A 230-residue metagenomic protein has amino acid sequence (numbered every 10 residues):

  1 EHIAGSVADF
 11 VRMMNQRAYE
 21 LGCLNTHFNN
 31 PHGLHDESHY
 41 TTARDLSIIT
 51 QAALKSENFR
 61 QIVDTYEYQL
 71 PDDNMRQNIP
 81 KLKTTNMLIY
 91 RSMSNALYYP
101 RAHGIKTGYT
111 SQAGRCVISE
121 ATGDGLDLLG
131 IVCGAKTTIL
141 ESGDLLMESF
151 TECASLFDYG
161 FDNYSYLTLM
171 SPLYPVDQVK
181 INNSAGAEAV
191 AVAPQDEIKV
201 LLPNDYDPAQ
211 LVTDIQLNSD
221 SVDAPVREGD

Functional and structural regions predicted by a protein language model:
E1, N29: Substrate-binding clefts and substrate-entry loops adjacent to catalytic sites of polymer-processing enzymes acting on
H2, R17, T65-Y66: Short acidic/histidine-centered micro-motifs embedded in hydrophobic/aromatic stretches that mark compact functional
G5, D9, P31, T41 (+1 more regions): Active-site loop and adjoining helix of the penicillin-binding protein/serine DD-peptidase-beta-lactamase fold
S6, F10, L145-E148: Catalytic cores of large soluble enzymes that bind and process phosphate-bearing ligands
A8-H27: Short, charged, amphipathic alpha-helices and their helix-cap/turn boundaries
C23-L24, E37-Y40, R44-D230: Domain-terminus/edge residues, biased toward the C-terminal soluble/receptor-binding domains of extracytoplasmic
G33-H35: Short helix-initiation/N-cap motifs at beta->coil->alpha
